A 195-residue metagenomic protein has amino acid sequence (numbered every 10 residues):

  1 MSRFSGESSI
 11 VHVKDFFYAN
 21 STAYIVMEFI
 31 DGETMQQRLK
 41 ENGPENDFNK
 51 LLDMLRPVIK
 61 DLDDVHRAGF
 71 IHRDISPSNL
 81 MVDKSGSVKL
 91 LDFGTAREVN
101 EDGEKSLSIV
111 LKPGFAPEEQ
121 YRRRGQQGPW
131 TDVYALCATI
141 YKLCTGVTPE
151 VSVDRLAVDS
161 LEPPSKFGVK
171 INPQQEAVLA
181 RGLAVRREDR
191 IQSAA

Functional and structural regions predicted by a protein language model:
M1-S8: Structural motif at the C-terminus of the N-lobe alphaC helix and the adjacent alphaC-beta4 loop of the Hanks-type
D15-F16: Activation-segment/catalytic-loop signature of the eukaryotic protein kinase fold
N20-T34, R38: Conserved short submotifs of the Hanks-type protein kinase catalytic core that shape the nucleotide-binding pocket
M54-L55: Activation segment signature within eukaryotic-like protein kinase domains
I59-F70: Protein kinase catalytic-loop region centered on the HRD/HxD motif
V82-G86: Activation-loop N-terminal segment of eukaryotic-like protein kinases
G114-A195: C-terminal lobe helix-coil module of Hanks-type protein kinase domains
